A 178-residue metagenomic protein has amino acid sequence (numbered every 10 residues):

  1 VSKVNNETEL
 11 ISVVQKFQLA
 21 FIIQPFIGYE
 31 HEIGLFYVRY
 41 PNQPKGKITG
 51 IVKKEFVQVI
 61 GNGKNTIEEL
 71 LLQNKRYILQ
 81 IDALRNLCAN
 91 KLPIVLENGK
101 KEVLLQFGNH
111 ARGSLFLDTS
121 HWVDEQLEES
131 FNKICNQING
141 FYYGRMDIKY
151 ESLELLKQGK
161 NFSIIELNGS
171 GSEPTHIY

Functional and structural regions predicted by a protein language model:
V1, L19, P44-I48, N98-V103 (+3 more regions): Generic structural motif recognizing short loop/turn segments at the entrances and edges of beta-strands
V1-R85, D124-E128: Active-site nucleotide/adenylate-binding loops and adjacent lid/helix of ATP-dependent enzymes
Q24, M146, I165: Active-site flanking residues adjacent to catalytic metal/cofactor-binding acidic residues
E30-E32, P41-K47, G140-Y143, K157-F162 (+1 more regions): Coil-to-beta-strand transition motifs
Y37, K53, I148-Y150, L167-G169: Hydrophobic side chains in beta-strands
Q43, I48, K54-V57, G61 (+6 more regions): Generic preference for hydrophobic/aromatic residues in regular secondary structure cores
L71-Q158: A long amphipathic alpha-helix within ATP-dependent nucleotide-binding catalytic cores
E151-Y178: C-terminal active-site "lid" helix and adjoining low-complexity regulatory extension at the edge of ATP-using catalytic
